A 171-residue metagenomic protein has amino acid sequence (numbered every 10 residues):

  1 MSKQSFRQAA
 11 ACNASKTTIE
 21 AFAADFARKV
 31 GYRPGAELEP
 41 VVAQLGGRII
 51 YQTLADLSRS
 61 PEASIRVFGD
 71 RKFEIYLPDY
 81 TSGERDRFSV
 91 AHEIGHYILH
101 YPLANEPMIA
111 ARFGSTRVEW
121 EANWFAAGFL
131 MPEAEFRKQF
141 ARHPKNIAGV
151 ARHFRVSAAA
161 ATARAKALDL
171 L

Functional and structural regions predicted by a protein language model:
M1-L171: Active-site hotspot residues in diverse enzymes, especially metal/ion-binding acidic/histidine motifs
